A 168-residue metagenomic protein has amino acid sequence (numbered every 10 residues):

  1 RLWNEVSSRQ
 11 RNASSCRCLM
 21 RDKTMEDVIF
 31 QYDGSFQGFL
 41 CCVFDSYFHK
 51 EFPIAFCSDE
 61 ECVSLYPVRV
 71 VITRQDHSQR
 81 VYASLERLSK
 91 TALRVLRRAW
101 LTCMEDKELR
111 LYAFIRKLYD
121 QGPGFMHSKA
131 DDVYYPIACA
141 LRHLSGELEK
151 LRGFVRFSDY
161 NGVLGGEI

Functional and structural regions predicted by a protein language model:
C16-C18: Cysteine-centered motifs
D22-Q75: N-terminal ordered "arm"
D33, H143-I168: Acidic/histidine-rich
V63-E149: Charged, alpha-helical interface segments at or near domain boundaries
